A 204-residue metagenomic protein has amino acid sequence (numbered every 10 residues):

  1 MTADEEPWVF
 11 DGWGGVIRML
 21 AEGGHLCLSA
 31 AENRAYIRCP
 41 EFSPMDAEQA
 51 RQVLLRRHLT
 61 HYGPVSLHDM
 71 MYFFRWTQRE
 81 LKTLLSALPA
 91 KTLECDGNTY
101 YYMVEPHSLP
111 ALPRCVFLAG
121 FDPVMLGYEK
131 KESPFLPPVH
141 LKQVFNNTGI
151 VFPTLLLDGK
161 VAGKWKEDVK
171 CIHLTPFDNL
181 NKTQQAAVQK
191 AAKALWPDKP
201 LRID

Functional and structural regions predicted by a protein language model:
M1-M125, E129-K131, P137-D204: Long, low-complexity intrinsically disordered regions
